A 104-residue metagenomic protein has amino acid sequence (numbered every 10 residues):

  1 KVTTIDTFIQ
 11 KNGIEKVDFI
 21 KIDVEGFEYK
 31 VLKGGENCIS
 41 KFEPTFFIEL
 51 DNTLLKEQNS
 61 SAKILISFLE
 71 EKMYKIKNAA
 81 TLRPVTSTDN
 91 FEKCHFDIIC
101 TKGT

Functional and structural regions predicted by a protein language model:
K1-F42, L54-S60: Short internal loop-to-helix segment that lines adenine-nucleotide cofactor pockets
P44-I48: Proline-aspartate-enriched helix->loop->beta-strand connector
D51: Histidine-centered beta-alpha loop that forms part of the nucleotide-sugar donor binding/catalytic region in diverse
S60-T104: Binuclear metal-ion centers of metallo-dependent hydrolases, dominated by the metallo-beta-lactamase
